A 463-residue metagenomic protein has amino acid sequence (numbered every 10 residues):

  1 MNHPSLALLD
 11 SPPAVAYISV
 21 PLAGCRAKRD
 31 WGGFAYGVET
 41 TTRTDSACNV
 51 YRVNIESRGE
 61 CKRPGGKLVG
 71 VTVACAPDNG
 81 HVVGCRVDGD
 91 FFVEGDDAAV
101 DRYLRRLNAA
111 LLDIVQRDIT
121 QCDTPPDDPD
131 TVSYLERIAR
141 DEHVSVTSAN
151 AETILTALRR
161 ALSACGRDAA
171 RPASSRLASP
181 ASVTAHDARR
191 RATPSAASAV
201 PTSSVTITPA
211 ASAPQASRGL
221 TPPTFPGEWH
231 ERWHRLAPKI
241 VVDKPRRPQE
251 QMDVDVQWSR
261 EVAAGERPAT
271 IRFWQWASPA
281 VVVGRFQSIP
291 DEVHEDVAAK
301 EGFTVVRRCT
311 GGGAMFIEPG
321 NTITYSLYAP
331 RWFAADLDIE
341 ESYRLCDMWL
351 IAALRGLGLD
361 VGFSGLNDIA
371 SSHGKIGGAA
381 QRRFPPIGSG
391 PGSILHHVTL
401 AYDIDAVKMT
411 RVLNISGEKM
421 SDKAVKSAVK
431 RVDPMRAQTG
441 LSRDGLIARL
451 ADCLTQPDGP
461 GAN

Functional and structural regions predicted by a protein language model:
N2-E39, R43-L68, E152-P172, R176-L177 (+6 more regions): Active-site loop/lid in soluble adenylation, ligation, and acyl-transfer enzymes
A16-I18, G32, T42, Y51-V53 (+4 more regions): Catalytic beta-strand/loop module used to bind and position nucleotide/cofactor moieties in cofactor-attachment
L68-D168, M435: Active-site- and interface-proximal helix/loop "cap" or "latch" segments in soluble metabolic and energy-transducing
A99, Y103, L107, N150-I154 (+4 more regions): Short amphipathic alpha-helical segments
Q116-T124, A173-S179, A197-T206: Compositionally biased, intrinsically disordered low-complexity segments enriched for polar/charged residues
H143-T153, N367-I376, N463: Short, highly charged C-terminal tails/helix-capping segments
R191-A197, T208-A211: Short linear segments in intrinsically disordered or otherwise low-structure-confidence regions
F273, P279, E292-A334: A glycine-rich, hydrophobic loop/mini-helix early in the fold
